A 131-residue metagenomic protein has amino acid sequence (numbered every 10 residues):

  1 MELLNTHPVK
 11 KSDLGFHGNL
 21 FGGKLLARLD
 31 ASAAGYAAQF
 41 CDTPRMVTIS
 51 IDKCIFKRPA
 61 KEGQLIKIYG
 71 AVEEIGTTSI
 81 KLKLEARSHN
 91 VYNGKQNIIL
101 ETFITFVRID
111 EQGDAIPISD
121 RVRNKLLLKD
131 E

Functional and structural regions predicted by a protein language model:
M1-L4, K61-E62, E73-E131: HotDog/MaoC-like acyl-thioester-processing domains
M1-S50, V107-E131: Hot-dog-fold acyl-thioester-processing enzymes
K11-D13, I51-R58, S88-N90: Short, well-ordered turn and helix-capping elements at secondary-structure junctions
L20, A34-Y69, E73-I75, S79-K81 (+1 more regions): Hydrophobic beta-strand-centered segment that forms part of the acyl-chain substrate-binding groove
